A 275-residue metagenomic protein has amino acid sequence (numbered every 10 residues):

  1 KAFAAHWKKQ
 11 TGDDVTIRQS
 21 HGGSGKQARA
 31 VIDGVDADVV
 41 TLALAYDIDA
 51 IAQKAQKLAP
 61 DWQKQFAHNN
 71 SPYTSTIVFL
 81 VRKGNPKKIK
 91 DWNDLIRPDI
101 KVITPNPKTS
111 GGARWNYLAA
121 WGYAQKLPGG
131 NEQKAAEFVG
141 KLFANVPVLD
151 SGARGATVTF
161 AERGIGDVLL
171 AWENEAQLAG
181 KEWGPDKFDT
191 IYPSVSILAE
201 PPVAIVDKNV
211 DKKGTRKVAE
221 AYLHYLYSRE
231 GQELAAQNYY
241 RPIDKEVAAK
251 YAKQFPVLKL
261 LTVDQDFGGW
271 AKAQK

Functional and structural regions predicted by a protein language model:
K1-S110: N-terminal segment of the mature folded domain
A4-K9, I32-D36, A45, A52-Q56 (+10 more regions): Sec-exported extracytoplasmic/periplasmic mature domains
K57, G84-K90, T109, G122-G130 (+1 more regions): Short helix-loop capping/hinge motifs at secondary-structure junctions, enriched in acidic/polar residues
W62-P72, N93, G180-I197: Short beta-strand->loop
F66, V81-K83, K101-P128, F143-V146 (+1 more regions): Short beta-strand->loop
V78-L80, D189, P202-A204: Residues embedded in well-ordered beta-strands
L127-S194: Ligand-binding pocket segment of bilobal, Venus flytrap-like solute-binding proteins
K208-K275: Extracellular/periplasmic juxtamembrane helices and adjacent flexible linkers that interface with membrane partners
